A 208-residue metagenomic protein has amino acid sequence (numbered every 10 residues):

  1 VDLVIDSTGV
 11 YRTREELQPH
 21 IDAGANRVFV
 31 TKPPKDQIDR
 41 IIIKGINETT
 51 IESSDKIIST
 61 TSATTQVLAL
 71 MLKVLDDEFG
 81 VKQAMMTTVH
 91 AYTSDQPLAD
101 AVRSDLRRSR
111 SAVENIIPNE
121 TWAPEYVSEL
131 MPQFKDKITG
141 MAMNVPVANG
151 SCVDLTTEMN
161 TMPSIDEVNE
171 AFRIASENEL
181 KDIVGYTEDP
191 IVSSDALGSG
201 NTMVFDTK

Functional and structural regions predicted by a protein language model:
V1, K82-K208: C-terminal substrate-binding/catalytic lobe of Rossmann-fold NAD(P)-dependent oxidoreductases
V1-S109: N-terminal Rossmann-like NAD(P) cofactor-binding subdomain of oxidoreductases, focused on the glycine-rich
